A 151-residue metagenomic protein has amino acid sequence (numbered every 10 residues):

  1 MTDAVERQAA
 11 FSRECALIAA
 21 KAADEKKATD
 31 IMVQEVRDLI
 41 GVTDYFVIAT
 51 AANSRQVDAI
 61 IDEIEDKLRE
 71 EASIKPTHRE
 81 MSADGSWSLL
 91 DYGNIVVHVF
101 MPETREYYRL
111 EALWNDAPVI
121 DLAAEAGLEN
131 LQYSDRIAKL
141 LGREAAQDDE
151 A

Functional and structural regions predicted by a protein language model:
M1-V33, D38, R55, A59 (+4 more regions): Long, contiguous binding/interaction regions
G41-D44, D91-N94: A short, glycine/Asx- and small/polar-enriched loop/turn that sits immediately N-terminal to a beta-strand
I48-A51: Short hydrophobic/aromatic beta-strand micro-patches that form the beta-sheet surface supporting nucleotide- or nucleic
S54-Q56, I64-D66: Charged, amphipathic alpha-helical segments and their flanking helix caps
E65-E70, P118: A common structural junction motif
E70-E80: Active-site phosphate-binding and catalytic loops of NTP-dependent enzymes
